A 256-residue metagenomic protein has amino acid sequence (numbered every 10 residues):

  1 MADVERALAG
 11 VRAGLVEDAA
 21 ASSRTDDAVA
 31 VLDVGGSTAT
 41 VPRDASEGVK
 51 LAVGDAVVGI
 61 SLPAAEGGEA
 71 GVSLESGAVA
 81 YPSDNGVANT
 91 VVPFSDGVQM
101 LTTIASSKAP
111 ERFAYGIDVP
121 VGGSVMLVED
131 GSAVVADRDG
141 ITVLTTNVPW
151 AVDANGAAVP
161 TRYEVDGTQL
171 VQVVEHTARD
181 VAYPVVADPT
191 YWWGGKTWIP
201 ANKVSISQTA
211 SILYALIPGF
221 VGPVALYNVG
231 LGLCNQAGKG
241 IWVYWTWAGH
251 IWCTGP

Functional and structural regions predicted by a protein language model:
M1-V4, N202, G219: Intrinsic-disorder-associated interaction segments
M1-Y191: Residues that cap or anchor secondary-structure elements
V79, G86, T168, G219-F220 (+2 more regions): Generic structural signal for short, solvent-exposed loop/turn connectors between secondary structure elements
T177-L216, Q236-P256: Add "or lipid-surface remodeling" -> "...that mediate pore formation, membrane permeabilization, membrane fusion
T209-L233: Post-signal/leader-peptide non-cytosolic segments of secretory proteins
